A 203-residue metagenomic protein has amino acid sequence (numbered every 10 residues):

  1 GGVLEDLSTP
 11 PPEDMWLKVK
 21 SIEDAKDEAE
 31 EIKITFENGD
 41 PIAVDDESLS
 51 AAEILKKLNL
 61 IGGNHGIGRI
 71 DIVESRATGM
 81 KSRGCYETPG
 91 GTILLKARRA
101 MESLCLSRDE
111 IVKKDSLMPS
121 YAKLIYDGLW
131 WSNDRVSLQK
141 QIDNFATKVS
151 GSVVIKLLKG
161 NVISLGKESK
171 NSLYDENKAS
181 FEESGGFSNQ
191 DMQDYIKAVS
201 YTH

Functional and structural regions predicted by a protein language model:
G1-I54, I67-D71, S75-A77: Flexible helical/loop "lid" subdomain adjacent to adenine-nucleotide binding pockets
A29-E31, I67, S150-S152, G160-V162: Active-site lining segments that contact anionic ligands and/or coordinate catalytic metals
D40, C85-E87, S169-L173: Short, surface-exposed beta-strand-loop junctions and turns on beta-sheet-rich folds
K81-Y126: C-terminal, non-catalytic macromolecule-binding modules
W130-W131, V136-A146: A conserved acidic, glycine/proline-rich C-terminal tail/linker
S152-I163, E168-F187: Low-complexity, glycine/alanine/valine/leucine- and proline-rich hydrophobic stretches
T202-H203: Conserved small/polar residues in nucleotide/adenosyl-binding loops
